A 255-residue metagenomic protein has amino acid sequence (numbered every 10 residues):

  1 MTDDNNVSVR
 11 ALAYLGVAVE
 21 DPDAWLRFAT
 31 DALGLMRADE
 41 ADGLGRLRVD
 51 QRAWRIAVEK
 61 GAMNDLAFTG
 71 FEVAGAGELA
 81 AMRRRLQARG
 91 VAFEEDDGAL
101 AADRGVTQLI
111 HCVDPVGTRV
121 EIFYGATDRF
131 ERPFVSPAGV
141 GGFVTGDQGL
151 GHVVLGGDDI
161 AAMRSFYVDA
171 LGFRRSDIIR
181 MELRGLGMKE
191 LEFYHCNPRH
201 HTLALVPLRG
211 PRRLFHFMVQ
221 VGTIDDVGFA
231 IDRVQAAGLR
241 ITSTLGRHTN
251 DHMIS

Functional and structural regions predicted by a protein language model:
M1-D23, L66-F71, D128-A162, R174-S176 (+1 more regions): N-terminal beta-strand motif that seeds the catalytic metal site of vicinal oxygen chelate
T2-N5, Q87-G146, E192-F193, L239-S255: Vicinal oxygen chelate
V7-W54, L155-H201: Core segments of cupin and vicinal oxygen chelate
L12-L15, L35, L47, V58 (+9 more regions): Short, structured motif recognition centered on aromatic/hydrophobic residues
D21-P22, A74-E78, G222-D226: Helix N-cap motif at beta-to-alpha junctions
D39-G43, V49-A74, D97-A99: Conserved donor-binding loop and adjoining core beta-sheet/short helix segment in diverse acyl/aminoacyl transferases
A41-L44, D65, D103-V106, G185-M188 (+1 more regions): Short acidic/glycine-enriched loop/turn segments that link adjacent beta-strands
L208, F215-S255: Active-site/pore-lining binding-face segments in mid-to-C-terminal subdomains
